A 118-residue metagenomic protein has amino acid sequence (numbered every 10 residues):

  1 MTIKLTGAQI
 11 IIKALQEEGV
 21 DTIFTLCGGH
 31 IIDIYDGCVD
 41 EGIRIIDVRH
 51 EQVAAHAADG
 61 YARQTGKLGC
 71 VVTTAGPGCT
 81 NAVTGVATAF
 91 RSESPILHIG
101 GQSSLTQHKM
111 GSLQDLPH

Functional and structural regions predicted by a protein language model:
M1-H118: N-terminal alpha/beta PP-like core and its mobile active-site loop of ThDP/TPP-dependent enzymes
